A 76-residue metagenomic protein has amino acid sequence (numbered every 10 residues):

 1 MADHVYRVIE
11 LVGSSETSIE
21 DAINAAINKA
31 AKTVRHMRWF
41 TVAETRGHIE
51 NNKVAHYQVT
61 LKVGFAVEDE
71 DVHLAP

Functional and structural regions predicted by a protein language model:
M1-V5, V72: Extreme N-terminus of proteins, especially the signal/transit-peptide cleavage junction and the first residues
A2, T33, N52-V54: Sterically constrained small-residue positions within well-ordered secondary structures of folded domains
H4-W39: Short, well-ordered alpha-helical segments
Y6-V8, E44, H56-K62: Broad gene-expression machinery/nucleic-acid interaction feature
G13-S15, E44, L61, F65-V67: Flexible glycine-/small-residue-rich
F40-I49: Short, conserved loop-to-beta-strand elements that form functional interface hotspots
N52-P76: C-terminal structural segments of small proteins and small subunits
